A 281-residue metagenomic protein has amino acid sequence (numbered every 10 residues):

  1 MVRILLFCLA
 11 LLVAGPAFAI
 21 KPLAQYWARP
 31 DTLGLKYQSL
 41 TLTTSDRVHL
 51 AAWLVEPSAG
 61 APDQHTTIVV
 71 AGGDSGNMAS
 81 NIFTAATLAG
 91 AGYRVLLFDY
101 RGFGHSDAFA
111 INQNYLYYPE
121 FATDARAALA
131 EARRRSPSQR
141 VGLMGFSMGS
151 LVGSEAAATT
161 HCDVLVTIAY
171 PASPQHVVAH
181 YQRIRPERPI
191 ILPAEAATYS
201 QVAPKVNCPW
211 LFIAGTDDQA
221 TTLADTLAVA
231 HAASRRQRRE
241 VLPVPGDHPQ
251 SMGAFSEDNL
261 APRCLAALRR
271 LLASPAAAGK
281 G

Functional and structural regions predicted by a protein language model:
L5, G15-T44, V48-P57: An N-terminal hydrophobic leader/cap segment in hydrolases
D74-T87, Y100, A224: The serine-hydrolase catalytic nucleophile loop
T84, C208, T222-A232: Short alpha-helix in the alpha/beta-hydrolase fold that links the catalytic acid
L88-A108: Conserved alpha/beta-hydrolase
N114-R135: Alpha/beta-hydrolase active-site loop
L151-A196, V202, G253: Hydrolase active-site cap/lid region
V206, F212-A214, D218: Short beta-strand/loop motif that positions the catalytic acidic residue of the alpha/beta-hydrolase fold
Q237-G281: C-terminal catalytic histidine-bearing segment of alpha/beta-hydrolase fold enzymes
